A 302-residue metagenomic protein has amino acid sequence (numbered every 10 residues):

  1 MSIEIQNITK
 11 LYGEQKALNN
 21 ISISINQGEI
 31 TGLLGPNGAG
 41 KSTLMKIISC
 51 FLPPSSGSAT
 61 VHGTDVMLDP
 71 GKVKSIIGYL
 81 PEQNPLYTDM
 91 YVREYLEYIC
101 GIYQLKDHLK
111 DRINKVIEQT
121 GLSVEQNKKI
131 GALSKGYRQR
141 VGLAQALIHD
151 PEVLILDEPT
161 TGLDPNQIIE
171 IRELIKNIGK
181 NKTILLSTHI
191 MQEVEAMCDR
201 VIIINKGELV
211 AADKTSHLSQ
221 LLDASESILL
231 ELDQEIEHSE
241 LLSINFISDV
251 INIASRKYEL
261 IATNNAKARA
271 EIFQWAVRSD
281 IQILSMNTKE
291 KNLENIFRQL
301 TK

Functional and structural regions predicted by a protein language model:
S2-I5, K10-N205, A211: ABC transporter nucleotide-binding domains
A17, E193, I236-E237, A268 (+1 more regions): Short phosphate-engaging motifs
Y98, K115, S239, Q274 (+1 more regions): Surface-exposed charge patches
G121, I247-I251, Q282-N287: A short linear hydrophobic-aromatic micro-motif
E173-T263: ABC transporter nucleotide-binding domain
N264-K302: C-terminal coupling/interaction segments
